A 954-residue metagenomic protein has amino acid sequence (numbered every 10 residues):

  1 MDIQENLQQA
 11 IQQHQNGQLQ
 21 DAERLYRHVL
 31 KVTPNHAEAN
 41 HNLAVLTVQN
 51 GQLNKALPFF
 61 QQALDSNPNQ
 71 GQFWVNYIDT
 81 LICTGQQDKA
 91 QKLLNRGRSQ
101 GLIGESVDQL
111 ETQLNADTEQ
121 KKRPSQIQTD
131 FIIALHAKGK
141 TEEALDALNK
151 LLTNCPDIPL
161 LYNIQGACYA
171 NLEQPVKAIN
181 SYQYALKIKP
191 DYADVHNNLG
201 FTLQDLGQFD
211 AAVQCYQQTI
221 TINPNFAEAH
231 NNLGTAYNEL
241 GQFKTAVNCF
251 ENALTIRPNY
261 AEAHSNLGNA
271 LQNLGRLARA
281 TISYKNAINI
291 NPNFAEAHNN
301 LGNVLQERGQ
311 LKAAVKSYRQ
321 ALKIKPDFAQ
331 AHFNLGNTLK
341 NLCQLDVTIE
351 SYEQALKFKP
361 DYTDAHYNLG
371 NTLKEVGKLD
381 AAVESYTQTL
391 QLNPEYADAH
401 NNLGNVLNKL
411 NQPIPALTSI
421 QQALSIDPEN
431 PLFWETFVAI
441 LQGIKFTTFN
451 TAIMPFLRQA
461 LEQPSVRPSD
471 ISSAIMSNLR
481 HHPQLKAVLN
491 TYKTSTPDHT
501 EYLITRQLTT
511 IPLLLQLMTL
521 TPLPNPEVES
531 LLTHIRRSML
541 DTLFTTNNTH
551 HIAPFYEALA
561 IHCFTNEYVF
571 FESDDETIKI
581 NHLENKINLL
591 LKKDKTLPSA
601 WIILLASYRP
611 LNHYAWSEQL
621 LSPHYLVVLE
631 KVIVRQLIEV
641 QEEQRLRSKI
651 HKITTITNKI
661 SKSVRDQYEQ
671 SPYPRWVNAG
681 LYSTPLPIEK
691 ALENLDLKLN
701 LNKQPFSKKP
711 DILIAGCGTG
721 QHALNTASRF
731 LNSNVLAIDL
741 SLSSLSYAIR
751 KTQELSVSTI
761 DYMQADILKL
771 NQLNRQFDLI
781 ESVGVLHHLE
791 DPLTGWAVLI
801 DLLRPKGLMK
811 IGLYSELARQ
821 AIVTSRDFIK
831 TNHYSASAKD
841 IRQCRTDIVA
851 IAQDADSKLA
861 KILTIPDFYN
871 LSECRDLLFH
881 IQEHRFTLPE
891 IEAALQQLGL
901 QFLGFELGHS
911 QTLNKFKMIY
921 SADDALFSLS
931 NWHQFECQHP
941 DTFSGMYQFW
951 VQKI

Functional and structural regions predicted by a protein language model:
M1-D711, H722-R729, R775-Q776, R804: Alpha-helical solenoid repeat scaffolds of the TPR/TPR-like class and their adjacent stem/linker regions that mediate
L457-V466, M476, H482, T500-Q507 (+2 more regions): Rossmann-like AdoMet/SAM-dependent catalytic core
S741-S743: Conserved SAM/SAH-binding beta-strand->alpha-helix loop
S756-L768: Conserved SAM-binding strand-loop segment of SAM-dependent methyltransferases
L770-I780: A short acidic, Gly/Pro-enriched loop at the edge of an enzyme's catalytic core that lines a small-molecule cofactor
D778-P792, S815: A short SAM/SAH-binding and catalytic strip from SAM-dependent methyltransferases
L793-K806: A short glycine-rich, Lys/Arg-flanked "PGG" loop and its adjoining helix->strand segment in the class I
L808-A860: Conserved class I S-adenosyl-L-methionine
